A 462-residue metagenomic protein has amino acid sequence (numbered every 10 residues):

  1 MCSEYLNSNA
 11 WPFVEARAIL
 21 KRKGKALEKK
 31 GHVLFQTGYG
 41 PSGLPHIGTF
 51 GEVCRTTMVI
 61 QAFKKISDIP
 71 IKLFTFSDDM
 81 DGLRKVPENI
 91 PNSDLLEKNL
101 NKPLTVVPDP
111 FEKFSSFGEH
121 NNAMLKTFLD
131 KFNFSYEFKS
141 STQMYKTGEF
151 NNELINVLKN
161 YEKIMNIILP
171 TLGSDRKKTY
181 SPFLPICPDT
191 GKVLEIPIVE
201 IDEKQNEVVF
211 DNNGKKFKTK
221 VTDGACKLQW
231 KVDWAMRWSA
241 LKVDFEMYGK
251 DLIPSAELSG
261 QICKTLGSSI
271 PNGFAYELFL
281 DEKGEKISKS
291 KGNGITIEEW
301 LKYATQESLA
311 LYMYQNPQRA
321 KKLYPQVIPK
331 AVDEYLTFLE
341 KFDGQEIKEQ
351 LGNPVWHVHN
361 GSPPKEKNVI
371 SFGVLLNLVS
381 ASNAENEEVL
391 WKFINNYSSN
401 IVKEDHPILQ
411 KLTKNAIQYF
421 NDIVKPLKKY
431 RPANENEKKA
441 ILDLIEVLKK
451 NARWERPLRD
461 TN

Functional and structural regions predicted by a protein language model:
M1-H32, P45, P70-F74, M165 (+3 more regions): Basic, alpha-helical terminal appendages of large translation-related enzymes
M1-P91, D233-S255: N-terminal catalytic cores of NTP/NDP-binding nucleotidyl/phosphoryl-transfer enzymes
T37-Y39, T75-S77, F132, S140-T142 (+1 more regions): Glycine-rich, histidine-containing beta strand-loop boundary motifs that form or position
M80-E97, E153-L154, L158, K286 (+1 more regions): Charged, often glycine-rich, active-site loop that binds/positions anionic groups
S93-F132: A glycine-rich helix N-cap at a beta->alpha junction
F134-I297, E446: Active-site cores that bind ATP or allylic diphosphates and position pyrophosphate for catalysis
I167-G173, A275-Y276, L311-N316, P325-V327 (+1 more regions): Short coil/turn segments at secondary-structure boundaries
D251, E277-Y419: Catalytic adenosine-cofactor/nucleotide-binding cores of aminoacyl-tRNA synthetases and other
